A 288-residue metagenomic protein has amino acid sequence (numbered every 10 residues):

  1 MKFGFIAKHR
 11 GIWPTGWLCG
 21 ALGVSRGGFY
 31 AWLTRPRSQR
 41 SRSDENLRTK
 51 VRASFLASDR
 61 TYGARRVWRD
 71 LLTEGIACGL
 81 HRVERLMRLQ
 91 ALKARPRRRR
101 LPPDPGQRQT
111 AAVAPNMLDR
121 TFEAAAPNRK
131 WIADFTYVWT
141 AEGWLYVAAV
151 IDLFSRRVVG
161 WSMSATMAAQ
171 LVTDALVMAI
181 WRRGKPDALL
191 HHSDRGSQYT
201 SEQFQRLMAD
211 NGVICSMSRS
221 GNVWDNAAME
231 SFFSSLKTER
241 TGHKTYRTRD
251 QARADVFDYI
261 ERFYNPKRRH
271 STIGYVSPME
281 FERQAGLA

Functional and structural regions predicted by a protein language model:
M1-A288: Charged DNA-binding/catalytic regions of mobile-element recombinases
